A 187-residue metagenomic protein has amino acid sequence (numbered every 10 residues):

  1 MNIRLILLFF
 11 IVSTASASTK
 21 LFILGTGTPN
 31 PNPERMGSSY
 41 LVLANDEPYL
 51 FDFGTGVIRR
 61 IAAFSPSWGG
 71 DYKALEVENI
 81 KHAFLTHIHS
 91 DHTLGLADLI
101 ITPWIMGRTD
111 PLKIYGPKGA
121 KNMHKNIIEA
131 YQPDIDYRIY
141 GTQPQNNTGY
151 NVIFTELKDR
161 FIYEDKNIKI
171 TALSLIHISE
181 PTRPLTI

Functional and structural regions predicted by a protein language model:
M1-L8: Sec-dependent signal peptide recognition, specifically the positively charged N-region followed immediately by
F10-L50, V57, F161-L173: Zn-dependent metallo-beta-lactamase
L21-I23, P111-Y115, M123-N126: Non-globular, low-confidence helical/coil segments that flank catalytic cores
N30-N32, M106, S179: Short glycine/serine/proline-enriched coil/turn segments at secondary-structure junctions
R35-G37, T109, G149: Extracytoplasmic
N45-P48, T55-Y115: Active-site metal-binding motif and surrounding structural segment of the metallo-beta-lactamase
P117-L175: Metallo-beta-lactamase
I176-I187: Single conserved hydrophobic/aromatic residue that forms the stacking wall/gate of nucleotide- or nucleobase-binding
